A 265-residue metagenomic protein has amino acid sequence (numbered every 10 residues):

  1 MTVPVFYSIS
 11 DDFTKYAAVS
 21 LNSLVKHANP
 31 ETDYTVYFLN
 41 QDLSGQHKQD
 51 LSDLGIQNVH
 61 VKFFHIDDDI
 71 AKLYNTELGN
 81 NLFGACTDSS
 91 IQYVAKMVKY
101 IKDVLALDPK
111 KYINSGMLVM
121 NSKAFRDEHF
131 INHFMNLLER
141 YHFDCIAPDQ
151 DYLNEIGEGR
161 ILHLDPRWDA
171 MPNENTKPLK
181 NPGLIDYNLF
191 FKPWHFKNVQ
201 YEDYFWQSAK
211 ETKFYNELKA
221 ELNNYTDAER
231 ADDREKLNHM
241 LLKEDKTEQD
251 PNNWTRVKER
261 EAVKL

Functional and structural regions predicted by a protein language model:
M1-I9, F13-V19, N114-S115, M120-L265: A glycosyltransferase accessory/donor-loop signature
V3, T32-V36, V61: Residue-level recognition of the N-termini of beta-strands and the immediately preceding loop/turn
Y16-V19, Q46-D50, D69-I70, A95-K96 (+1 more regions): A short acidic (Asp/Glu
S23-T32: Short, acidic, metal-binding catalytic loop of nucleotide-sugar glycosyltransferases
Y34-D42, A85-T87: Short internal beta-strands
N40-D67, K72: Active-site-proximal specificity loops/subdomain of glycosyltransferases
D68-K102: Conserved donor-nucleotide/metal-binding helix-loop-beta segment in metal-dependent transferases, i.e., the alpha-helix
L105-M117: A recurrent flexible, glycine/aromatic-enriched loop bordering the glycosyltransferase active site that acts as
